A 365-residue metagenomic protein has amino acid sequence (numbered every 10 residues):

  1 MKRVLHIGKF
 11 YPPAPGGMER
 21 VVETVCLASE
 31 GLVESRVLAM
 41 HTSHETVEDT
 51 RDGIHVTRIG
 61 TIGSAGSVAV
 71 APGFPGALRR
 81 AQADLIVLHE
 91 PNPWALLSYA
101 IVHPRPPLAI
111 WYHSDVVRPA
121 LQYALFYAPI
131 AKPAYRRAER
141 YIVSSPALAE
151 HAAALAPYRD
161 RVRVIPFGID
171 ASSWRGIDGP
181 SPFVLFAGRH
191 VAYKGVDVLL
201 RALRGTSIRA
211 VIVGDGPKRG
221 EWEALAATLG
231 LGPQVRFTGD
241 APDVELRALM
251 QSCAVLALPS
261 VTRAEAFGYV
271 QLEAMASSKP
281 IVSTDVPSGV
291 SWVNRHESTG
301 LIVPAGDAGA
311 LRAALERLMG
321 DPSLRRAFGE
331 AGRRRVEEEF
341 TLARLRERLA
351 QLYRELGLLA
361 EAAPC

Functional and structural regions predicted by a protein language model:
L5, R175-S207, V211: Conserved donor-binding/catalytic core segment of Leloir-type glycosyltransferases
G8-P15, V21-G66: N-terminal strand-loop element at the rim of the active site of nucleotide-sugar-dependent glycosyltransferases
T57, A131-W174, T238: Donor nucleotide-sugar binding/catalytic pocket of nucleotide-sugar-dependent glycosyltransferases
G73, L85-R105, I110-Y112: An aromatic- and histidine-rich active-site surface loop
E139, Q251-A266, K279: Acidic donor-binding loop of glycosyltransferase active sites
E223-A241: Nucleotide-activated donor-binding/catalytic signature segment of Leloir-type glycosyltransferases, i.e., the conserved
P280-T284, N294: Short hydrophobic beta-strand element within catalytic cores of glycosyltransferases and related nucleotide-activated
R295-E297, L301-G309, E316-S323: Conserved acidic donor-binding segment of nucleotide-sugar-dependent glycosyltransferases
